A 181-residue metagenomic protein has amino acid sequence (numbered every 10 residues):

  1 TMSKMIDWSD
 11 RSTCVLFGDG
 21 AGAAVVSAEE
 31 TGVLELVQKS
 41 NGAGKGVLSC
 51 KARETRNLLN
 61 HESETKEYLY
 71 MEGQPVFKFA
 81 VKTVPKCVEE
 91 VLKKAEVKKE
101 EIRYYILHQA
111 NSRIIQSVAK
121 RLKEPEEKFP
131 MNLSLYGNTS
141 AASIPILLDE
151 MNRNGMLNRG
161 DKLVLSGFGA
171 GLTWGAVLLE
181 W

Functional and structural regions predicted by a protein language model:
T1-K4, E29, K39-N41, L135-G137 (+1 more regions): Acidic, glycine-rich active-site loops and adjacent beta-strand->loop/helix elements that engage anionic groups
T1-M2, T55-E62, I114-E126: Acidic-glycine-rich active-site phosphate/pyrophosphate-binding loop
D7-S9, A80, E90, K120 (+2 more regions): Short secondary-structure boundary micro-motifs
W8-K78, K82, K86, F168 (+1 more regions): Condensing-enzyme catalytic core mediating Claisen C-C bond formation in acyl metabolism
P85, R103-W181: Claisen-condensing/thiolase-fold acyl-transfer catalytic domains that form or cleave C-C bonds in fatty acid
C87-A95, L147: Stable alpha-helical structural segments in soluble proteins, enriched in small hydrophobic residues
E96-E101: Short, surface-exposed connector motifs at secondary-structure boundaries
